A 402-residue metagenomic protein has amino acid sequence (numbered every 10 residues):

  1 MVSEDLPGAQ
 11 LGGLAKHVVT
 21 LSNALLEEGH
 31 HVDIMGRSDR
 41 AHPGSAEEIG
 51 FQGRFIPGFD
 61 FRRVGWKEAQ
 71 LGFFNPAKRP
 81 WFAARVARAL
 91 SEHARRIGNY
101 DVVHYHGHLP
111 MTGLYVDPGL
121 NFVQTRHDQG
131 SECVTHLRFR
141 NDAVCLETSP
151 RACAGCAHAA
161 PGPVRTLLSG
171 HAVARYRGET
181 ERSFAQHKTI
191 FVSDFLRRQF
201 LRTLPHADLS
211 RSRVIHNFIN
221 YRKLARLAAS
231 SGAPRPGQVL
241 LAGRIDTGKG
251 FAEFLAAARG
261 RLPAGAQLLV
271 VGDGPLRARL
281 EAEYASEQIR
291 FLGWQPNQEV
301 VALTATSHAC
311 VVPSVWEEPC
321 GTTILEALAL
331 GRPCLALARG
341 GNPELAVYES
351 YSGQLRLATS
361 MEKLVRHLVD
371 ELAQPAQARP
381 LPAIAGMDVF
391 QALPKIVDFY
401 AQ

Functional and structural regions predicted by a protein language model:
G13, W81, T359-E362, A373-A401: A charged, aromatic-enriched C-terminal amphipathic alpha-helix characteristic of glycosyltransferases across folds
K16, L241-G260, P275-A278: A conserved mid-protein helix/loop that constitutes part of the nucleotide-sugar donor-binding site
I34-I97: A conserved catalytic-core segment of Leloir-type glycosyltransferases
G130, L146-T189, R202: Membrane-proximal helix-turn-helix segments that form the acceptor-binding/catalytic region of lipid-linked
F195, F218: Carbohydrate-associated surface elements
A278-Q298, A302: Nucleotide-activated donor-binding/catalytic signature segment of Leloir-type glycosyltransferases, i.e., the conserved
A305-P319: Acidic donor-binding loop of glycosyltransferase active sites
A309, I324, P333-A338: Short hydrophobic beta-strand element within catalytic cores of glycosyltransferases and related nucleotide-activated
